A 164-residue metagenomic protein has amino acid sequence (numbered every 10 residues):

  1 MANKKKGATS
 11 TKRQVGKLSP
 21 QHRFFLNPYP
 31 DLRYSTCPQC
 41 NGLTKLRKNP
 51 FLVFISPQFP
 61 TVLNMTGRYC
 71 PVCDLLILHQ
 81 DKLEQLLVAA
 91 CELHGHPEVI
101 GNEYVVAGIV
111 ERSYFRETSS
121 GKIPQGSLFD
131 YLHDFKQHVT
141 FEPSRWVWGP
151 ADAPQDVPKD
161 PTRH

Functional and structural regions predicted by a protein language model:
M1-R13: Short Lys/Arg-rich cationic patches that frequently serve as NLS/NoLS or arginine-rich RNA/DNA-binding motifs
K4, K45-K48, S144: Motif-centric detector for short Cys/His coordination patterns
K12-L26, K48-F59: Short Cys/His-rich Zn2+-coordinating modules
R33-L63: Short recognition patches in nucleic-acid-associated and regulatory proteins
F51-T61, Q85-H96: Short cysteine/histidine-rich metal-coordination sites, predominantly Zn2+-binding motifs
L63-A89: Short metal-binding segments enriched for Cys and/or His
A90-H164: Long, contiguous alpha-helical scaffold regions
